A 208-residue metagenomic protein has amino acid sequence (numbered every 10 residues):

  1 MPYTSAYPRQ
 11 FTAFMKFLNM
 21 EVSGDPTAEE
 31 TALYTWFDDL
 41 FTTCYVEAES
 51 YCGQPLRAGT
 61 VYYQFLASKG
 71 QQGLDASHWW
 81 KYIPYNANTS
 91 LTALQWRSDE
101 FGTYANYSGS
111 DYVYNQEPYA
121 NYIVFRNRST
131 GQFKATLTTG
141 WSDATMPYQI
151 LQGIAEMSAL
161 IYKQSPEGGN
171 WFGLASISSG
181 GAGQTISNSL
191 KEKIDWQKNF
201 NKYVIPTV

Functional and structural regions predicted by a protein language model:
M1-Q152, N188-V208: Conserved short "hinge" loops at termini or chain/domain junctions
Y62, K69, L160, A182-G183: Short alpha-helical interface elements
P84-L91, G169-S178: A broad structural signal for short, well-ordered beta-strand segments within beta-sheet-rich domains
L160-W171: Mixed-charge, glycine-accented linear interaction segment located at domain edges/termini
W171-K198: Short, highly charged C-terminal tails/helix-capping segments
